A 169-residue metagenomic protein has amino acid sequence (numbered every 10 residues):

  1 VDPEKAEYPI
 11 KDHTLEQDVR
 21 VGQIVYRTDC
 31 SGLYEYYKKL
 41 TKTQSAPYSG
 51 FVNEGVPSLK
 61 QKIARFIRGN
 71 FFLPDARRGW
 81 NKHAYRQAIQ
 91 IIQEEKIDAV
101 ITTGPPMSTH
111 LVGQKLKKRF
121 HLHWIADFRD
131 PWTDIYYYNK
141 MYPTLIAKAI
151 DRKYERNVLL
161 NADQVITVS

Functional and structural regions predicted by a protein language model:
P3-K82: A conserved catalytic-core segment of Leloir-type glycosyltransferases
I24, A99, D163-Q164: Well-ordered beta-strand positions
G32, W132-I135: Feature marks short, surface-exposed loop/turn motifs that line or immediately flank catalytic pockets and channel
V56-S58, A84, A88-T109, H121-I125: Short N-terminal targeting/anchoring amphipathic segment
E95, Y136-M141: Short acidic, glycine/proline-rich loop/turn micro-motifs
T103, T167-S169: Replace "coordinates the UDP/GDP/TDP-sugar" with "coordinates nucleotide-activated sugar donors
S108-L111, K115-R119, W132-T133, L145-Q164: Membrane-proximal helix-turn-helix segments that form the acceptor-binding/catalytic region of lipid-linked
